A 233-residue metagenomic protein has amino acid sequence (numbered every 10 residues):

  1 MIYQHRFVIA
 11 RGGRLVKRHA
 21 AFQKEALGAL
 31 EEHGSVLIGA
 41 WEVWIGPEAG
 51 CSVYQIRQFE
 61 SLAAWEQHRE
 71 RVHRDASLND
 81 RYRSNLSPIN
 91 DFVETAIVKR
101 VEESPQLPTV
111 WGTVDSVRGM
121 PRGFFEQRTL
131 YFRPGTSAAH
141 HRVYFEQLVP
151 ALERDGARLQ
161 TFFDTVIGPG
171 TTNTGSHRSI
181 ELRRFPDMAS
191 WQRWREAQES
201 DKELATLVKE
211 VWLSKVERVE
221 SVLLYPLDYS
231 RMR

Functional and structural regions predicted by a protein language model:
I2-K17, E102-P169, T174-A189, D228-R233: Surface-exposed interaction/gating patches
V16-G39, I45-G50, Q58-V101, E146-Q147 (+3 more regions): An amphipathic, aromatic/His-enriched active-site/gating alpha helix that lines ligand/cofactor pockets
